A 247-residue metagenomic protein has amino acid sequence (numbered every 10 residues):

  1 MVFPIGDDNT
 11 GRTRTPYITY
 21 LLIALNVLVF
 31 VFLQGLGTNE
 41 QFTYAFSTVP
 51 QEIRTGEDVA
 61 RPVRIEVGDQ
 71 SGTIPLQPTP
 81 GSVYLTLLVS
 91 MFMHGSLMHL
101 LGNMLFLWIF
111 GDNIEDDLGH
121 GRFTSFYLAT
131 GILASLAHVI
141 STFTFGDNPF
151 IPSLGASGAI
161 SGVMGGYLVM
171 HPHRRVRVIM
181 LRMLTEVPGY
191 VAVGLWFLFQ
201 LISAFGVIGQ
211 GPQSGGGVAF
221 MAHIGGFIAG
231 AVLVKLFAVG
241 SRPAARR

Functional and structural regions predicted by a protein language model:
M1-R247: A detector for small-residue-rich transmembrane helices and their helix-helix packing motifs
